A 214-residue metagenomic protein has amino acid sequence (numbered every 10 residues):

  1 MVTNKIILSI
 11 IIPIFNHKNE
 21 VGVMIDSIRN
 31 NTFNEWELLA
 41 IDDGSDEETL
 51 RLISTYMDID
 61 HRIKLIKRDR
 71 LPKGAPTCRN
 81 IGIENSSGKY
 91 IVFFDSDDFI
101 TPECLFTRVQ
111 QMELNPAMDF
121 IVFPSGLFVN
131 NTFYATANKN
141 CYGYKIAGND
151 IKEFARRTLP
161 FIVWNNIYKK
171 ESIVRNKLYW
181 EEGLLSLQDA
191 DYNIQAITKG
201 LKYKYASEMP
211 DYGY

Functional and structural regions predicted by a protein language model:
M1-Y214: Nucleotide-sugar donor-binding/catalytic module of glycosyltransferases that assemble extracellular/cell-envelope
